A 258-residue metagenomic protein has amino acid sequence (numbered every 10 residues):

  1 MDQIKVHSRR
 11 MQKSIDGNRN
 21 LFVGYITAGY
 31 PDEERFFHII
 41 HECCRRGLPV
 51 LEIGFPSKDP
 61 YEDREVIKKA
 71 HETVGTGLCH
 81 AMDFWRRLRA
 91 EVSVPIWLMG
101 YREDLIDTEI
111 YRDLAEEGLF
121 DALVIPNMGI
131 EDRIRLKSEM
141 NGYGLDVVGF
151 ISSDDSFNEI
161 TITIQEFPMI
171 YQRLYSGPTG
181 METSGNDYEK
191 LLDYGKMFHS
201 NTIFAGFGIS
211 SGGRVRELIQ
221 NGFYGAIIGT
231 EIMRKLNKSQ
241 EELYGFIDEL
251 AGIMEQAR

Functional and structural regions predicted by a protein language model:
M1-I26, R86, R258: N-terminal amphipathic alpha-helix/helix-capping segment at the start of soluble metabolic enzymes
D2-I4, E33, V50, F55-S57 (+1 more regions): Active-site beta->alpha loop and helix N-cap motifs at the rims of alpha/beta catalytic domains
F22-I26, L51-I53, I96-G100, L123-I125 (+4 more regions): Hydrophobic faces of well-ordered beta-strands that scaffold small-molecule active sites in alpha/beta enzyme cores
E33-C44, R112-D113, D154-Q165, S200 (+2 more regions): Catalytic cores of alpha/beta
P49-P60, L119-D132, Y171-G180, N221-E242: Glycine-rich phosphate-binding active-site loops on the catalytic face of alpha/beta enzymes
P60-H71, T230-R258: C-terminal helical cap(s) of enzyme catalytic domains, especially alpha/beta-barrels
I67-K69, T73-G75, F157-Y194, K235-N237: Glycine/Thr-rich beta-alpha phosphate-binding loop at enzyme active sites
G75-L78, W97-R102, L119-I134, G144-T161 (+1 more regions): Catalytic beta/alpha-barrel core
